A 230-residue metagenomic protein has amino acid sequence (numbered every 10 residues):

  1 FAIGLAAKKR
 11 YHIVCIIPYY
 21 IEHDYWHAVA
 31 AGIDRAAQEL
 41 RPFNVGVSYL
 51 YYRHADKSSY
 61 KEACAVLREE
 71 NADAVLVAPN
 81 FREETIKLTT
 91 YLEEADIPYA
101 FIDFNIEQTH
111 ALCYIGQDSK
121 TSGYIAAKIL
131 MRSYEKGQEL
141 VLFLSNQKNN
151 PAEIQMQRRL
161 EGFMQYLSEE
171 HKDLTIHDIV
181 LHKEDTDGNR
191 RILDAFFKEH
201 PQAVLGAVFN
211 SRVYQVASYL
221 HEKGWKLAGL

Functional and structural regions predicted by a protein language model:
F1-A2: Basic, Lys/Arg-rich alpha-helical nucleic-acid-recognition elements, primarily the DNA-binding modules of transcription
A7-S58, E62: Amphipathic helical "hinge" segments at domain boundaries
V14-Y19, I102, F143-S145, G206-V208: Short hydrophobic segments within beta-strands
D24-L40, S122-A126, P151-D173, G188 (+1 more regions): Short, solvent-exposed amphipathic alpha-helices that sit in or adjacent to ligand/effector-binding or catalytic
A37-K57, V141-L142, M164-D187, L205: Short beta-strand elements in bilobed, periplasmic/extracellular small-molecule ligand-binding domains
A74-E93, F163, T175-L230: Hydrophobic alpha-helical
F81-T121: Flexible loop/hinge segments that line or gate small-molecule binding clefts
Y114-V141, N189-R190: Hydrophobic alpha-helical segments within soluble ligand-binding/sensing domains
